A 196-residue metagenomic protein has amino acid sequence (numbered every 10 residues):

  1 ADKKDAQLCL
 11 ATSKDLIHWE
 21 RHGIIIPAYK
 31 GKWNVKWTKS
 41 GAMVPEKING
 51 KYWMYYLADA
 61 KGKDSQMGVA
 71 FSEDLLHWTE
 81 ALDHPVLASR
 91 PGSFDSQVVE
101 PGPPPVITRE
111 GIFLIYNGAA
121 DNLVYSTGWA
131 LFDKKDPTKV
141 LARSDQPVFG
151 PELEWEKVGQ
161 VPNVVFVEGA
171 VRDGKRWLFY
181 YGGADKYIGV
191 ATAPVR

Functional and structural regions predicted by a protein language model:
A1-Q97, V106-N163, G174-R196: Beta-rich carbohydrate-recognition and catalytic domains
G102: Catalytic cores of histone-lysine modification enzymes
G169-V171: Conserved interaction-surface patches within small, structured recognition/assembly domains
